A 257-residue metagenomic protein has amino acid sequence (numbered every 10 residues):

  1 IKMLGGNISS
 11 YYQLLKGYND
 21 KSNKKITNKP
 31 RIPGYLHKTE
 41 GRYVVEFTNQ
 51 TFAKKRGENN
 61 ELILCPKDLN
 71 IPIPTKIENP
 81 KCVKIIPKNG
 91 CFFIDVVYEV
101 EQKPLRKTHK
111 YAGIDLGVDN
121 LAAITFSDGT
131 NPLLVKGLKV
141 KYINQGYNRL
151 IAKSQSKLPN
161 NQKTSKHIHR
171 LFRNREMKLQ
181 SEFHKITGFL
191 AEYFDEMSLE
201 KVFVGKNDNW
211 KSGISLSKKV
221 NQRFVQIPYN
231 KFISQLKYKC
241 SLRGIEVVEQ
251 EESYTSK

Functional and structural regions predicted by a protein language model:
I1-K88, Q226: Acidic carboxylate diad motif detector
G90-K257: Positively charged, helix-rich recognition surfaces that bind polyanionic ligands
